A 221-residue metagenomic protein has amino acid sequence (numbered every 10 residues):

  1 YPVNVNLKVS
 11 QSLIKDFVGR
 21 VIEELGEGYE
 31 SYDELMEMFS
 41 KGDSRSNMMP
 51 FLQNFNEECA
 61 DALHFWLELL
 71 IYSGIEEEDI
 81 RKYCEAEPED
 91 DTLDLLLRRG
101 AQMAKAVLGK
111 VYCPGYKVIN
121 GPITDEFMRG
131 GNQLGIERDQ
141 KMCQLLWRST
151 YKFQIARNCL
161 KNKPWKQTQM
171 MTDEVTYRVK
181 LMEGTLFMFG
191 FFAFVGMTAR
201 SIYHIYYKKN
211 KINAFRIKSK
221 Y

Functional and structural regions predicted by a protein language model:
Y1-Y221: Flexible "arm" and connector segments at domain edges
